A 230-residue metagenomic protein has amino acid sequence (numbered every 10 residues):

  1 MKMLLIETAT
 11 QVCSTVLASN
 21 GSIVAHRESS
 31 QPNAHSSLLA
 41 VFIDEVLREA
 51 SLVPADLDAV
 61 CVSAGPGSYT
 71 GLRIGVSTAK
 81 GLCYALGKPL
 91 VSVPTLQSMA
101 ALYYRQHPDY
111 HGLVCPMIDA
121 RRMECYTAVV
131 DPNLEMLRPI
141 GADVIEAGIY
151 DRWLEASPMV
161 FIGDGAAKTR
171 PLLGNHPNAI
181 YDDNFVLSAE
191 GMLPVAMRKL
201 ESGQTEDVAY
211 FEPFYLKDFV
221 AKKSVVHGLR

Functional and structural regions predicted by a protein language model:
M1-A64: N-terminal beta-alpha supersecondary unit
A9-Q11, M123, A209-Y210: Short, basic and Ser/Thr-rich N-terminal targeting/leader segments
S22, P89-L187, Y215, V220: Surface "functional belts" at beta-alpha junctions
S30-L38, Y69, R73, S77 (+2 more regions): Residues at secondary-structure transition points
V46-A50, A85, Y103, A189-L200: Stable alpha-helical structural segments in soluble proteins, enriched in small hydrophobic residues
V62-T95: DPxDG-like acidic metal-binding loop motif
D182-R230: Acyltransferase
